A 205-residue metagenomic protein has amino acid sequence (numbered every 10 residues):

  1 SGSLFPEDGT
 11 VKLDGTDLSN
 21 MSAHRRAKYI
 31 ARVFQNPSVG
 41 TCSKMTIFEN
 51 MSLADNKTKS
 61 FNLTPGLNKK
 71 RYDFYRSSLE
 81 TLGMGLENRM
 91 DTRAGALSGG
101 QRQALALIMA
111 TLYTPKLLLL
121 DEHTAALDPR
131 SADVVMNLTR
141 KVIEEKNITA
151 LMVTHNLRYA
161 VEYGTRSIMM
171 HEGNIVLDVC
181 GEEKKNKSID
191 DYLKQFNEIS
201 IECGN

Functional and structural regions predicted by a protein language model:
T10-R26, G181-E183: ABC ATPase NBD Q-loop/coupling interface
M45-S60: Q-loop/switch helix immediately C-terminal to the Walker
L118-D121: Catalytic Walker B motif of ABC-type/P-loop ATPase nucleotide-binding domains
P129-S131: Helix N-cap at the start of a conserved alpha-helix in ABC-type nucleotide-binding domains
D133-E145: Helical segment within the ABC ATPase nucleotide-binding domain
T154-H155: H-loop/switch region of ABC-family ATPase nucleotide-binding domains
N174-E198: Conserved beta-strand-loop-alpha-helix hinge in the C-terminal portion of ABC ATPase nucleotide-binding domains
